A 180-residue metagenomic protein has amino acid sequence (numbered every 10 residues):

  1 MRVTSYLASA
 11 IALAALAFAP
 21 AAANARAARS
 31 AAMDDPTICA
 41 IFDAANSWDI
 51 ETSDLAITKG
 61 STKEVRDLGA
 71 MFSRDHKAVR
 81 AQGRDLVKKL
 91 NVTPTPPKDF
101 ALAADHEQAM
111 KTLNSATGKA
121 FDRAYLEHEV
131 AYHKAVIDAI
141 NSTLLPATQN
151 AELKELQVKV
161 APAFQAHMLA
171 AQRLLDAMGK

Functional and structural regions predicted by a protein language model:
V3-Y6, A21-K180: His/Met- and acidic-residue-enriched segments that coordinate or traffic transition-metal cofactors and support
A8-F18: Bacterial N-terminal signal peptides
